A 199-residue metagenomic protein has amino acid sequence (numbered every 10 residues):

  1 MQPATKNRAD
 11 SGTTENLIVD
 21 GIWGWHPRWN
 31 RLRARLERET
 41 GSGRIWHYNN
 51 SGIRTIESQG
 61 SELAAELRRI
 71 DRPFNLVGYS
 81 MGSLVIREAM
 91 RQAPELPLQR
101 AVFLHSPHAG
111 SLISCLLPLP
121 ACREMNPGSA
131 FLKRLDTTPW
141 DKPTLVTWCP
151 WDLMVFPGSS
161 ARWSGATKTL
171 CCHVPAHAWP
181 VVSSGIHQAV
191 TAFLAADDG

Functional and structural regions predicted by a protein language model:
Q2-T13: Short beta-strand-to-loop junctions in surface cap/lid or active-site-entrance loops
S11, T40-S42, S184, D198: Feature targets compositionally biased, intrinsically disordered low-complexity regions with long contiguous runs
E15-D20, G24-P27, R31, R35-E37 (+4 more regions): Serine-dependent carboxylesterase/thioesterase catalytic core of lipase-like alpha/beta-hydrolase/SGNH enzymes
G24, P139-G199: C-terminal catalytic-base region of ester-bond hydrolases, centering on the histidine of the charge-relay
